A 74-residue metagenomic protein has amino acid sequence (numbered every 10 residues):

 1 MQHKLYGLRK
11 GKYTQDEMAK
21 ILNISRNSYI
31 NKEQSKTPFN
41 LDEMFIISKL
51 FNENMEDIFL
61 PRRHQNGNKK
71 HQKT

Functional and structural regions predicted by a protein language model:
M1-G11: A short, Lys/Arg-rich alpha-helix, primarily the initiator
L8, L41-D42: Short, Lys/Arg-enriched C-terminal cap helix and immediately downstream tail that follows
R9, A19, S48: The alpha-helix within a helix-turn-helix
G11-K12, N31, F59-T74: Short, charged recognition helix plus adjacent turn of helix-turn-helix-like nucleic-acid-binding domains
Y13-N31: Short alpha-helical DNA-recognition segment
N27-I30, T37, E56: Key DNA-contact positions within bacterial/archaeal DNA-binding proteins
D42-D57: DNA major-groove recognition helix of helix-turn-helix/homeodomain DNA-binding modules
